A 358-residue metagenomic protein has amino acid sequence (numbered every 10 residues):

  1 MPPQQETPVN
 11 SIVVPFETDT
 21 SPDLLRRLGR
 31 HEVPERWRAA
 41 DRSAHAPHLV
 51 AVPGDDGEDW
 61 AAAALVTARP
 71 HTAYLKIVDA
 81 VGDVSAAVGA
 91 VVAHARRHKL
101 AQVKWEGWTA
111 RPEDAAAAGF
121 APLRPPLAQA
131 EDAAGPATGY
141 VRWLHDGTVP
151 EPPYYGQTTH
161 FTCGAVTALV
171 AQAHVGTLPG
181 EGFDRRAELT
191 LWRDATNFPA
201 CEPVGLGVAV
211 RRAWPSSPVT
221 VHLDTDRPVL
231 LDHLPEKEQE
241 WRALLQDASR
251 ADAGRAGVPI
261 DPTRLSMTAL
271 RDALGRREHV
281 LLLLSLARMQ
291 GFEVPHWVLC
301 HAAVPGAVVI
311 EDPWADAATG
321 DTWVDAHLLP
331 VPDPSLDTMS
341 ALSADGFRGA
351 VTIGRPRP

Functional and structural regions predicted by a protein language model:
M1-R38: Short amphipathic alpha-helix that is part of the acyltransferase structural core
R42-G89: Conserved donor-binding loop and adjoining core beta-sheet/short helix segment in diverse acyl/aminoacyl transferases
A87-R97: A conserved short alpha-helix in the GNAT/GCN5 acetyltransferase fold that borders and helps form the acetyl-CoA
A95-T109: Conserved GNAT acetyl-CoA-binding A-motif
T109-E131: Conserved active-site alpha-helix within GNAT-family acetyltransferase domains
Q129-D146: C-terminal "cap" of GNAT-fold acetyltransferases
R142-V219: Active-site nucleophile-adjacent alpha helix/oxyanion-hole segment immediately C-terminal to the catalytic cysteine
R193-P295, H301-G346: Conserved active-site-adjacent core of cysteine acyl-enzyme catalytic domains
